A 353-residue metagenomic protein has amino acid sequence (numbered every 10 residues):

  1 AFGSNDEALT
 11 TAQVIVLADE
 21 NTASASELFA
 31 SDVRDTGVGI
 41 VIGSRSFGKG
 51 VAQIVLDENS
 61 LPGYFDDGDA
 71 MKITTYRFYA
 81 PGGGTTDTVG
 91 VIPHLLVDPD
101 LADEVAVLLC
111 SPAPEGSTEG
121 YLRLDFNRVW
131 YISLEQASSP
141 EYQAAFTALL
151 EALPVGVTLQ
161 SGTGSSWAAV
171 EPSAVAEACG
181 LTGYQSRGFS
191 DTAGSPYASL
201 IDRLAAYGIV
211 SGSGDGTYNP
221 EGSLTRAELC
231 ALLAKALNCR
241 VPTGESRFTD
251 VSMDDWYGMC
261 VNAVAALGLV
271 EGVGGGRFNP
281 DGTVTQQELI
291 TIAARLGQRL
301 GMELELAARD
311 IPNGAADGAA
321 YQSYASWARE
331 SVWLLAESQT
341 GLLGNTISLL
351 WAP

Functional and structural regions predicted by a protein language model:
A1-Q185: C-terminal "post-core" interaction segments
A169-P353: N-terminal propeptides
